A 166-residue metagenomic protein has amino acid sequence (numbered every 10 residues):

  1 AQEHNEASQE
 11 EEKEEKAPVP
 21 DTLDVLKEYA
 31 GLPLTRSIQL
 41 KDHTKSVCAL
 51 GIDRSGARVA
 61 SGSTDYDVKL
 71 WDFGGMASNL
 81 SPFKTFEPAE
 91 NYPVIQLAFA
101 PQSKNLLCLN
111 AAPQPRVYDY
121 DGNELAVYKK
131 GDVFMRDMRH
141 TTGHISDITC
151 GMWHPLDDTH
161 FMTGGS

Functional and structural regions predicted by a protein language model:
A1-T44, C48-A49: Intrinsically disordered, low-complexity acidic/Ser/Thr/Pro-rich linker and tail segments in large eukaryotic scaffolds
L26-D42, A77-P93, N123-I148: Inter-blade linker and blade-boundary elements of WD-repeat/beta-propeller domains
Q39-Y66: Beta-strand-rich domains and repeat architectures in extracellular enzymes and scaffolds, especially beta-propellers
L50-G56, L97-S103, M152-D158: Loop/turn segments within WD40 beta-propeller blades
G62-D65, L109-A112, Y120, G164-S166: Conserved strand-to-loop turn within each blade of WD40 beta-propeller repeats
V68-G74, R116-Y120: WD40-repeat beta-propellers
G143-S166: Solenoidal tandem-repeat scaffolds enriched in leucines and small polar residues
